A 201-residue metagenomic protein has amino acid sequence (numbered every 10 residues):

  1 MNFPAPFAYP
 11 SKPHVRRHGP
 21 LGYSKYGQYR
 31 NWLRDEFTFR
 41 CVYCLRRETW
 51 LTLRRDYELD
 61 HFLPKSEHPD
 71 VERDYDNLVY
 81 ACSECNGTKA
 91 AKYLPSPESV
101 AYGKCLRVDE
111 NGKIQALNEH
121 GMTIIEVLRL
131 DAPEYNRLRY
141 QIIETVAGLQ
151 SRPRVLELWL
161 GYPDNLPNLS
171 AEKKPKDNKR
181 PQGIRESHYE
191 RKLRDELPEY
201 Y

Functional and structural regions predicted by a protein language model:
N2-Y43, H68-R73: Short, charged surface segments at domain edges that flank catalytic/cofactor-binding sites
P13-G19, T52, S96, L149 (+2 more regions): Alpha-helical interaction segments
S24, F39-C44, H61-F62, C85-A90 (+1 more regions): Short amphipathic alpha-helical surface micro-motifs
Y29-D56, C82-C85: Short cysteine-rich loop/turn motifs with clustered Cys
R46-Y80, K92-R107: Histidine-centered nuclease catalytic patch
E72-E84, G112-T123: Short, Lys/Arg-enriched charge-dense amphipathic segments
K89-G161: Conserved, surface-exposed functional patches that form binding/active-site neighborhoods
A132-Y201: C-terminal, charged low-complexity interaction regions
